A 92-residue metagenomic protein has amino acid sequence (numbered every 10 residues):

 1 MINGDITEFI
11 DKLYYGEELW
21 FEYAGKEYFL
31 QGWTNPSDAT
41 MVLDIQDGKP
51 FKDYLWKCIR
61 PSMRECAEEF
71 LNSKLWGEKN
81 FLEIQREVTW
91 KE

Functional and structural regions predicted by a protein language model:
M1-K12, Q85-W90: Short, basic/low-complexity N-terminal boundary segments at the transition from targeting/disordered tails
Y14-G48: Amphipathic, interaction-prone secondary-structure segments
G16, S62, K79-N80: Helix N-terminus capping/helix-initiation residues
T34-W76: Acidic, aromatic-enriched beta-alpha/helix-loop junctions
N72-E87: Short, compact, well-ordered microdomains
